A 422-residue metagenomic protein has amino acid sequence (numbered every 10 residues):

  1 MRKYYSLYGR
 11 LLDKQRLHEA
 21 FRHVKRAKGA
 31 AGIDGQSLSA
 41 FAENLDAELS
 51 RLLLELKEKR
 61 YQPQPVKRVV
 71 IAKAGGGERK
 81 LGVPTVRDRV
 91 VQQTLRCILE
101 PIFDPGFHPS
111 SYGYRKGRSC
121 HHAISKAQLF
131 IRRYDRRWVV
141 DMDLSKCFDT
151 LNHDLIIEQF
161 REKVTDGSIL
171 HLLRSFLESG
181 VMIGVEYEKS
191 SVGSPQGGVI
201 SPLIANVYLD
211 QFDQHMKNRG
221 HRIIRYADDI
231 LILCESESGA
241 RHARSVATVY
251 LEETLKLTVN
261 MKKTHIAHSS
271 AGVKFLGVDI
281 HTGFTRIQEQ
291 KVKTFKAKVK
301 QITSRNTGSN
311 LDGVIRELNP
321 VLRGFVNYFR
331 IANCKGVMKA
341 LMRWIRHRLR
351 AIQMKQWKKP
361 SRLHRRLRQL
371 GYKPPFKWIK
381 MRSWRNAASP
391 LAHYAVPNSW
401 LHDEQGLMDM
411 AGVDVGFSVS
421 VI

Functional and structural regions predicted by a protein language model:
M1-A47: N-terminal alpha-helical targeting/anchoring segments
L12-L17, P65-V69, A74, L177 (+1 more regions): Core structural elements
E48, E55-V70, A74, G106-G272: Conserved polymerase palm-domain catalytic core
R87-V91, W138: Duplex nucleic acid-engaging cores and interfaces of nucleic-acid transaction enzymes
S111, K189-G193, K300-I315, G324-V337 (+2 more regions): Short, solvent-exposed helix-loop connector elements
E178, T254-R323: A conserved non-catalytic segment of reverse transcriptases and RNA-directed RNA polymerases corresponding to the late
T264-A271, E317-V321, M338-R346, S361-L370: A glycine-rich phosphate-binding loop feature that marks nucleotide/adenosyl-phosphate handling sites
R348, W357-I422: Extended C-terminal regions of large enzymes
